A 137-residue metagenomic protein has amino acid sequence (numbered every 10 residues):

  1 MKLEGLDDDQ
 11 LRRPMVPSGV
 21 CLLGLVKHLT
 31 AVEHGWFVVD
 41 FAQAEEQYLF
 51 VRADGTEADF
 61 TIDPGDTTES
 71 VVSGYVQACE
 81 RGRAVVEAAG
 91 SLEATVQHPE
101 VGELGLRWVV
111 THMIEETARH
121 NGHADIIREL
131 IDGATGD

Functional and structural regions predicted by a protein language model:
M1-K2, A78: Amphipathic alpha-helical packing segments from all-alpha helical-bundle domains
L3, D8-E57, Q97-D137: Short, contiguous alpha-helical
E57-Q97, R107-M113: Acidic/histidine-rich alpha-helical segments that form the ligand environment of transition-metal centers
